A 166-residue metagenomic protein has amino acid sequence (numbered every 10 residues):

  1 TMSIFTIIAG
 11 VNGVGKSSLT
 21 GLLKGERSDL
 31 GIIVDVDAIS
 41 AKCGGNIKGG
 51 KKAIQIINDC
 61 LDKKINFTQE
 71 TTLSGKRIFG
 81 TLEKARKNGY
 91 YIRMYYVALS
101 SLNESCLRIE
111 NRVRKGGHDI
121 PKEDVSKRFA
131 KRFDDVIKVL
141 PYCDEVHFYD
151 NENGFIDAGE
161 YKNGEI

Functional and structural regions predicted by a protein language model:
M2-T6, K63-I65: Pre-Walker A (Motif I) flank of P-loop NTPase domains
V11: P-loop (Walker A) phosphate-binding loop of NTP-binding proteins
G15: Conserved glycine(s) of the Walker
S18-F67: Conserved substrate/cofactor phosphate-moiety recognition/catalytic segment in nucleotide-dependent phosphotransferases
I33, M94, V146-F148: Conserved beta-strand scaffold positions in the cores of enzyme catalytic domains, especially in NTP/NDP-utilizing
K48-L99, R132: Glycine-rich phosphate-binding loop used to anchor ATP phosphates in small-molecule kinases, encompassing both
Y90-D135: A glycine- and Lys/Arg-enriched "phosphate-lid" helix/loop adjacent to the NTP-binding pocket of small-molecule kinases
K138-I166: NTP-dependent small-molecule kinase module
